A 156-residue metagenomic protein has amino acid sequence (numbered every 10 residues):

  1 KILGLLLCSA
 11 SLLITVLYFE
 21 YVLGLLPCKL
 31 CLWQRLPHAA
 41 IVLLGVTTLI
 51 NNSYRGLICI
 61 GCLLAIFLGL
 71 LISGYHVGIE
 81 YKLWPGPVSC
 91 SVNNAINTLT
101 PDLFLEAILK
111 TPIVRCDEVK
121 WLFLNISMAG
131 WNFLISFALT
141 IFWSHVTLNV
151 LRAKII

Functional and structural regions predicted by a protein language model:
K1-L7, I50-L70, T140-I141: Interfacial segments of alpha-helical transmembrane regions
L7-L26, V46-T47, E80-Y81: Immediate flanking context of iron-sulfur cluster ligation sites
I14-E20, L68-L83, D102: C-terminal TM-helix exit segments that contain a strictly Trp-centered aromatic cap at the helix terminus
L25-L36, V88-S91: Non-cytosolic membrane-interface motifs at loop->transmembrane helix junctions
L32-T47, A95-L99: Iron-sulfur (Fe-S) cluster-binding segments and ferredoxin-like electron-carrier domains, especially [2Fe-2S]
C59-S73, S91-T98, S136: Hydrophobic alpha-helical segments of small multi-pass membrane proteins
K82-S127: Extracytosolic (periplasmic/ER-lumenal) interhelical loops and adjacent juxtamembrane/interface segments of multi-pass
I108-I156: A hydrophobic membrane-anchoring alpha-helix module
